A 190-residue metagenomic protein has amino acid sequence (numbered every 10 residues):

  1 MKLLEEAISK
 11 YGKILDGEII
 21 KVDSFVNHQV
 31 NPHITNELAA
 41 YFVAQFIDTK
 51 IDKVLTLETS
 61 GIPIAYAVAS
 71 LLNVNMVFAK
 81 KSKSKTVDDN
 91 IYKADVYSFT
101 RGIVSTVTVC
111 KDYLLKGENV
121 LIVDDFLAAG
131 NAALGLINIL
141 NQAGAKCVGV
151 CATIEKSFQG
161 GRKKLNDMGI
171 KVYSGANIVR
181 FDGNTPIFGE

Functional and structural regions predicted by a protein language model:
M1-V123, L127-E190: PRPP-associated nucleotide enzymes
